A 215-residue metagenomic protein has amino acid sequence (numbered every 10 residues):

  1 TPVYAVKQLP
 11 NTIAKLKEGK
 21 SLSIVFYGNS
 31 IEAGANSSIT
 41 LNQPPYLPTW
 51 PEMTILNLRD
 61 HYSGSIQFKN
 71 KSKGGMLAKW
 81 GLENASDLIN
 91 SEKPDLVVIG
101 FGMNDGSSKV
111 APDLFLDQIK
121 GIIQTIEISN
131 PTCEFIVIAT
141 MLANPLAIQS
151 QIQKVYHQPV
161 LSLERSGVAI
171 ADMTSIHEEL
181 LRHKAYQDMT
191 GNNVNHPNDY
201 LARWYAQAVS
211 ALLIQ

Functional and structural regions predicted by a protein language model:
P2-N70, S86-K93: Serine-esterase "nucleophile elbow" of acetyl-processing enzymes
I31, S37, N70-L77, E92 (+5 more regions): Cell-envelope and extracellular/periplasmic
S38-P45, A111-D113, T190-N192: Short glycine-enriched, charge-decorated loop/helix-capping segments at active-site entrances that position
W50, T54, N84-L88, F115-I122 (+1 more regions): A general structural detector for well-ordered alpha-helical segments in enzyme core domains, enriched
S63-G64, P94, P131, S166: Proline-centered flexible-loop/turn and helix-kink motifs
G74-L82, S107-V110, F115, N144-Q149: Acidic-and-aromatic substrate-binding clefts and catalytic sites of carbohydrate-active enzymes
G100-N104, I123-Y156, H177, L181: Active-site segments of SGNH/GDSL-like serine hydrolases that catalyze O-acetyl group transfer/hydrolysis on lipids
A143-Q215: Catalytic His-Asp segment of secreted/periplasmic serine-dependent ester chemistry enzymes
